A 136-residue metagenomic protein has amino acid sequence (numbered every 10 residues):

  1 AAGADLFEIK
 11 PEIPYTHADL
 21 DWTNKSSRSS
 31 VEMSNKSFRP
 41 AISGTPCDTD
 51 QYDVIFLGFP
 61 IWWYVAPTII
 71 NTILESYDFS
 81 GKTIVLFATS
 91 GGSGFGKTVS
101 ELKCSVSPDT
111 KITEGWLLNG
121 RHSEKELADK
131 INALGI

Functional and structural regions predicted by a protein language model:
A1-L57, Y64-A66, N71, E75 (+1 more regions): N-terminal beta1-alpha1-beta2 submodule of the flavodoxin-like/Rossmannoid cofactor-binding fold
G3-D5, T83, K111: Residues at the starts of beta-strands that form the adenosine-phosphate
Y52, G81-K82: Short, well-ordered alpha-helix to beta-strand connector turns
F56, F79, S90-G92: Short glycine/serine/threonine-biased micro-segments
L57-G58, L86: Redox-cofactor binding/interface segments in oxidoreductases and associated redox assembly factors
P60-Y64, G91-G94: Gly/Ser/Thr-rich loops at beta-strand to alpha-helix junctions that form or flank small-molecule/cofactor-binding
E75-G81, S105-P108: Short, conserved loop/helix-junction motifs that constitute active-site signature segments in enzyme catalytic cores
V85-H122: Short, glycine-/small-residue-rich phosphate/pyrophosphate-handling segment
